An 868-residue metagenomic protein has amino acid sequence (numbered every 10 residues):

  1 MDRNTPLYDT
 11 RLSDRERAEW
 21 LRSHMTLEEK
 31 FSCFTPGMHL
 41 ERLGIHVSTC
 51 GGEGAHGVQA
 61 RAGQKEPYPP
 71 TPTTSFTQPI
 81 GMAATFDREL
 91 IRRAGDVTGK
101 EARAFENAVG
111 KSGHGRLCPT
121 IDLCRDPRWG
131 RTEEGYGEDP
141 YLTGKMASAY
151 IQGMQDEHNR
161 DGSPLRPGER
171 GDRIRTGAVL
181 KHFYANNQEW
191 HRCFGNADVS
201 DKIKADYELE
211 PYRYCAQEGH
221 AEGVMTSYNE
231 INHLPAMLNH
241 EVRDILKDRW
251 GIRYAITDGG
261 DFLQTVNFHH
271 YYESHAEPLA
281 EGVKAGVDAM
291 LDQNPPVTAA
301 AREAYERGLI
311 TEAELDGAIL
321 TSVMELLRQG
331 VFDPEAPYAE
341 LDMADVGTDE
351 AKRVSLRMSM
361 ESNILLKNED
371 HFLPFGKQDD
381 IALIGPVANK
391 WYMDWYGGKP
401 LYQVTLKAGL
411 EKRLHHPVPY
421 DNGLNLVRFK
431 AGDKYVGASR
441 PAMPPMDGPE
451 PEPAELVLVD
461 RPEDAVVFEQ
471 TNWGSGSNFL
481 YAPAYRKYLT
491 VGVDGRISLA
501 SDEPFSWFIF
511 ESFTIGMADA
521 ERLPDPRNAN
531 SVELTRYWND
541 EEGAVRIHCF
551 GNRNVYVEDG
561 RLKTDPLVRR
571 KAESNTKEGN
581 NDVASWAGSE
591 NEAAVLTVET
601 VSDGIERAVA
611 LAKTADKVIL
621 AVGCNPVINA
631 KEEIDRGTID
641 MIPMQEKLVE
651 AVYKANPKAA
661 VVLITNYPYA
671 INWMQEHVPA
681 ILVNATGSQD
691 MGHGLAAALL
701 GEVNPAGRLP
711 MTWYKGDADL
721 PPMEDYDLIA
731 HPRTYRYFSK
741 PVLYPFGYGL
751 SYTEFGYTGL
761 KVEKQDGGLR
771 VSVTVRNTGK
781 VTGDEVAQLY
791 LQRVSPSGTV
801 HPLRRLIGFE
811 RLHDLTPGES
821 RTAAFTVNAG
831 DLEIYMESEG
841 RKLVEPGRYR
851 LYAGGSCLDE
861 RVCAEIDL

Functional and structural regions predicted by a protein language model:
M1-I834, L843-A853, C857, D867-L868: Glycoside hydrolase catalytic-domain context in secreted enzymes
V862-I866: Edge beta-strands of extracellular beta-sandwich domains
